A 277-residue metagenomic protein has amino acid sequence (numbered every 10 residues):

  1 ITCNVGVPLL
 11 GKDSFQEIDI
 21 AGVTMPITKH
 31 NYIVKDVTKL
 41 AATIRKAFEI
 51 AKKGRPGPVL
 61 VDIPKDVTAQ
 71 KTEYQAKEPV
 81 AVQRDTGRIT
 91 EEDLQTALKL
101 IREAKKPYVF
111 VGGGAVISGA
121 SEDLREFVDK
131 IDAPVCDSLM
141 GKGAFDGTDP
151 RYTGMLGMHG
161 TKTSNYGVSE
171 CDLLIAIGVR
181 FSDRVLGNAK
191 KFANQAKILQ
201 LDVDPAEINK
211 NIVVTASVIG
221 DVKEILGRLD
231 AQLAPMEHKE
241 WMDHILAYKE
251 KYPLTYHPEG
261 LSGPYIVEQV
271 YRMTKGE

Functional and structural regions predicted by a protein language model:
I1-A234, Q269-G276: N-terminal alpha/beta PP-like core and its mobile active-site loop of ThDP/TPP-dependent enzymes
T24, L229, W241, I245-Y248: Generic structural signal of hydrophobic/aromatic residues within well-ordered alpha-helices of folded domains
P56-V59, P235-L246, T255, E259: Flexible, glycine/charged-enriched surface loops at secondary-structure junctions
L246-E277: Active-site diphosphate/adenylate-binding microenvironment
